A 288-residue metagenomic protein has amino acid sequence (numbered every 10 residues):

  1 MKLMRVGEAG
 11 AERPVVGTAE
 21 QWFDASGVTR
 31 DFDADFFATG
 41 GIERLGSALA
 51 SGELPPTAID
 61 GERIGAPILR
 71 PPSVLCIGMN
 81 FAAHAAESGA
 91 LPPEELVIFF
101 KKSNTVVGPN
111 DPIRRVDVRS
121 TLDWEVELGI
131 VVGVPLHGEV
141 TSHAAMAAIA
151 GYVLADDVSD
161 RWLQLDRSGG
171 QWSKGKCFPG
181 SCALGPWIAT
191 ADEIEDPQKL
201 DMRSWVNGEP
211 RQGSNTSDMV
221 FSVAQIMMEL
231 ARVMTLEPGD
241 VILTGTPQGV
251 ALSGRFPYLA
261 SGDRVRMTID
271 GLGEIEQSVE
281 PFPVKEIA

Functional and structural regions predicted by a protein language model:
M1-L96, R266: N-terminal non-catalytic cap/leader segment that marks the start of a structured domain
R5-G10, T57, R63, H84 (+2 more regions): Catalytic-pocket segment enriched in acidic/His residues
T57-R63, A82-H84, P92-P93, V107-V118 (+2 more regions): Short acidic (Asp/Glu) patches
L69, C76, G108, D123-E125 (+2 more regions): Residue-level recognition of short, solvent-exposed, well-ordered loop/turn junctions that link secondary-structure
P92-P109, L122-W124, S261-G271: Structural signature of FAD isoalloxazine-binding scaffolds in flavoprotein oxidoreductases
V97-R115, L136-H137, G180-A189, P247-A251 (+1 more regions): Short catalytic-site patches enriched in acidic/histidine residues that coordinate or position cofactors/metals
G108-R161: Non-heme Fe(II) oxygenase catalytic core, chiefly the N-lobe of the double-stranded beta-helix
